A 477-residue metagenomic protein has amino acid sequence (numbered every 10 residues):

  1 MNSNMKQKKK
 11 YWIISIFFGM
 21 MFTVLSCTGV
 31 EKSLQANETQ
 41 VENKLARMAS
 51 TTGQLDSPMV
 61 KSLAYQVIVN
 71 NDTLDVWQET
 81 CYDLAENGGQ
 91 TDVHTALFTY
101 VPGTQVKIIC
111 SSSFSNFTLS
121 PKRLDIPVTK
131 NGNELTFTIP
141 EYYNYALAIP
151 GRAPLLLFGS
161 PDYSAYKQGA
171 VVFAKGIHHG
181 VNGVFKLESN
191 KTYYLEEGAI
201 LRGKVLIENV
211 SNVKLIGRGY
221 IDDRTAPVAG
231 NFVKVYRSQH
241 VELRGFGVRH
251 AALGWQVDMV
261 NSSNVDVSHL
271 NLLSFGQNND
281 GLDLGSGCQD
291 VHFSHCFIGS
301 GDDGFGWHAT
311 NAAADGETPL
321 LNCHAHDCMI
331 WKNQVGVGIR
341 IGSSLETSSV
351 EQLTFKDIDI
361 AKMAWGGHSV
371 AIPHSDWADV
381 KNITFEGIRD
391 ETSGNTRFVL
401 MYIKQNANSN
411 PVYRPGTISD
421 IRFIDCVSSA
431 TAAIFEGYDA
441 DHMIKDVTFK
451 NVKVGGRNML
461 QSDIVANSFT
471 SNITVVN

Functional and structural regions predicted by a protein language model:
M1-K10: N-terminal secretory signal peptides that target proteins for export/translocation
K9-F17: Sec-dependent signal peptide recognition, specifically the positively charged N-region followed immediately by
S15, T23-E38: Bacterial Sec-dependent N-terminal signal peptides
L34-N477: Extracellular/periplasmic carbohydrate-active domains that bind, remodel, or depolymerize complex polysaccharides
